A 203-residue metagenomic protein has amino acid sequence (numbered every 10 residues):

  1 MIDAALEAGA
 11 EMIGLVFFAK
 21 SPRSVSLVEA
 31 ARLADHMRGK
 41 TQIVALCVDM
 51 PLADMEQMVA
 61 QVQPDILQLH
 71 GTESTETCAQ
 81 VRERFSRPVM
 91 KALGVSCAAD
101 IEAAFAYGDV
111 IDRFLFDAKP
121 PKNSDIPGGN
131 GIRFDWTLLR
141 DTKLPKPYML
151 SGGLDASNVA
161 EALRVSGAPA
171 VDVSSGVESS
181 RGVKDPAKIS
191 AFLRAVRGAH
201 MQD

Functional and structural regions predicted by a protein language model:
M1-D203: Conserved N-terminal beta1-alpha1 strand-loop-helix module at the mouth
